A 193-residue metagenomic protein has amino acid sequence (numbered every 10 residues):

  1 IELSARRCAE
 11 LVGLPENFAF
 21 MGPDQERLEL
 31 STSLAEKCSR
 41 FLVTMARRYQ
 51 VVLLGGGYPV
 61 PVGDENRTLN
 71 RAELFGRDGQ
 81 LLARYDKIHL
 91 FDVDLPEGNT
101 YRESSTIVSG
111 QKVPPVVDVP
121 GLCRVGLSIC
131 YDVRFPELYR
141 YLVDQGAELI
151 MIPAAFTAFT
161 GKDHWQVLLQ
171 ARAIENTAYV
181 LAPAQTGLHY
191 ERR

Functional and structural regions predicted by a protein language model:
S4-A5, V143: Non-catalytic positions within long, well-ordered alpha-helices that form the structural scaffold/packing of enzyme
R7-C8, R47-L54, N66-T68, G110 (+1 more regions): Short, basic and Ser/Thr-rich N-terminal targeting/leader segments
R7-S31, I152-P153: Short, conserved active-site loops that position catalytic residues or coordinate cofactors/metal ions across diverse
A19, L90-F91, G187: Active-site/binding-pocket entry motifs
E29-R40, Y101-V108: A short acidic, glycine-rich active-site loop that binds or catalyzes chemistry on phosphate/adenosine moieties
L34-G55, R124, C130-R193: CN hydrolase (nitrilase-like) catalytic-core segments centered on the catalytic cysteine and neighboring Lys/Glu
G56-P61: Short beta-strand-to-loop element that shapes/binds the nucleotide-sugar donor at the catalytic cleft/hinge
G63-Q145, A158-A171: Active-site catalytic loop in hydrolytic enzyme cores
